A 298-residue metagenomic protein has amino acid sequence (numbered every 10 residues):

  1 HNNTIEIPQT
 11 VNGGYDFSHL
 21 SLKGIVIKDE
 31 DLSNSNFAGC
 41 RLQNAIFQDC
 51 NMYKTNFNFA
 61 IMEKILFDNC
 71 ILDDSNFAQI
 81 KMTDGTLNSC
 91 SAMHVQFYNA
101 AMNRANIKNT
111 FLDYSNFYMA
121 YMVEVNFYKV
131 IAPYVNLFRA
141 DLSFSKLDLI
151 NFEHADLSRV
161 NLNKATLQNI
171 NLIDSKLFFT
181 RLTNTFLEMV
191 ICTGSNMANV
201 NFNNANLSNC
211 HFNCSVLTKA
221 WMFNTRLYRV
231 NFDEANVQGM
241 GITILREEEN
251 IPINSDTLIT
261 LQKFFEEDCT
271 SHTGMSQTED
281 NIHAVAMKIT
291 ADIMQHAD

Functional and structural regions predicted by a protein language model:
N2-M287, M294: Tandem repeat scaffolds
H296-D298: Short acidic DE-rich linear segments
